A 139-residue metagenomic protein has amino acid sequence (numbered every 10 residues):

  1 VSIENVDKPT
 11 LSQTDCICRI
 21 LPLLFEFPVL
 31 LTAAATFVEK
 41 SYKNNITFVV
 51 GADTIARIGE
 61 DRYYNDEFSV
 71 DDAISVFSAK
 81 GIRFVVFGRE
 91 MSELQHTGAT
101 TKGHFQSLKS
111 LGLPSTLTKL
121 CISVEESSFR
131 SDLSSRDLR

Functional and structural regions predicted by a protein language model:
V1-R139: Nucleotidyltransferase catalytic core that binds NTPs
